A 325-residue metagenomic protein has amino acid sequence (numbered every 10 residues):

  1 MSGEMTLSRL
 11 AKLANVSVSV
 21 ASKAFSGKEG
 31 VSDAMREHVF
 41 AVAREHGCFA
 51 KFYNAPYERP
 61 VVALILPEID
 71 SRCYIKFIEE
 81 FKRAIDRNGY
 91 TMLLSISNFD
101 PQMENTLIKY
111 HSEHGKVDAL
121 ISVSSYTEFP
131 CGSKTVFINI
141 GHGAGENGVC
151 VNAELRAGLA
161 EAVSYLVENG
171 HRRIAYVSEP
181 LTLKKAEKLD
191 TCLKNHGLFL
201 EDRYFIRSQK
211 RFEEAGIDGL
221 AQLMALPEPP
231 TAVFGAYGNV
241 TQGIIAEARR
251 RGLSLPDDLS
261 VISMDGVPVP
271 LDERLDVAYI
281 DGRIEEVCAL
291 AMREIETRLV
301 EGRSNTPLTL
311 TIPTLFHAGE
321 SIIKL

Functional and structural regions predicted by a protein language model:
M1-E58: N-terminal helix-turn-helix DNA-binding module of bacterial transcription factors
S2, R59-S164, E168, A225: Alpha-helical recognition/docking segments in bacterial nutrient-uptake and carbohydrate-utilization systems
C73-R87, G158-E161, L181-F199, A215 (+3 more regions): Short, solvent-exposed amphipathic alpha-helices that sit in or adjacent to ligand/effector-binding or catalytic
I85-S97, A175, D190-E214: Short beta-strand elements in bilobed, periplasmic/extracellular small-molecule ligand-binding domains
I108, S112-S124, A175-S178, L226-N239 (+1 more regions): Periplasmic-binding protein-like
G145-Y176, A186-E187, E213-Q222, T241 (+1 more regions): Hydrophobic alpha-helical segments within soluble ligand-binding/sensing domains
A162-R203, S304-I323: An alpha-beta-alpha
A221-L325: Flexible loop/turn connectors
